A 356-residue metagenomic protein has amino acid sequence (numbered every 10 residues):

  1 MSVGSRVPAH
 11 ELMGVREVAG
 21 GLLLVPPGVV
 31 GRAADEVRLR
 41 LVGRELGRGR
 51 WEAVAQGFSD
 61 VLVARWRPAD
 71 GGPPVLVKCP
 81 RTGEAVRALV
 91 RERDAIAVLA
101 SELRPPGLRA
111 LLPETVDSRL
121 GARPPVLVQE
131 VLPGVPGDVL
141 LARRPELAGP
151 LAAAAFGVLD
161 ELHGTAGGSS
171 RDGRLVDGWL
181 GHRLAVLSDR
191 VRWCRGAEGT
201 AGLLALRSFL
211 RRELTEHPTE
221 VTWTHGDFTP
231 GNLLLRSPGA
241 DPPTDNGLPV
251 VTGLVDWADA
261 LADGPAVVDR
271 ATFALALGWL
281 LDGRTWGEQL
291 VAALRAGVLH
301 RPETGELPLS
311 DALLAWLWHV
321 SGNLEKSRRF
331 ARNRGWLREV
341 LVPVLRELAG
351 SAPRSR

Functional and structural regions predicted by a protein language model:
S2-E52: Juxta-kinase regulatory segment immediately upstream of eukaryotic protein kinase catalytic domains
A33-R50, G168-H225, R236-P238, P243-N246: An alpha-helical support segment within catalytic cores of ATP-dependent transferases
L41-A69: ATP-binding glycine-rich phosphate-binding loop
D60-V90: ATP-binding glycine-rich loop module of kinase domains
C79-P124, R143-E161: A conserved alpha-helical element in kinase catalytic cores
L99-P106, P133-V176, R207, E213-H217 (+1 more regions): Conserved kinase catalytic-core helix
P124-P136: Conserved short submotifs of the Hanks-type protein kinase catalytic core that shape the nucleotide-binding pocket
V268-T304, W316-A331: Active-site activation/catalytic loop segments of kinase-like enzymes and analogous catalytic loops in related
